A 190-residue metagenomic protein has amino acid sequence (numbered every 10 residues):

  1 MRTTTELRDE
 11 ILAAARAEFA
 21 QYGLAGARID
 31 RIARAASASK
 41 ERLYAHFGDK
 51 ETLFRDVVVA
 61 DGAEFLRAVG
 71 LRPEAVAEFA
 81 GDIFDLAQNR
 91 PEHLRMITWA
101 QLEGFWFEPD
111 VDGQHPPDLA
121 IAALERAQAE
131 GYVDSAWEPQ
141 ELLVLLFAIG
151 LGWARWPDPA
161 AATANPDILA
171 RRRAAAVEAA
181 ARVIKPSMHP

Functional and structural regions predicted by a protein language model:
M1-E6, P190: N-terminal intrinsically disordered/low-complexity leader segments
E10, A14, E18-T52, D56: Helix-turn-helix
Q21-A25, R90, E130: Short coil/turn segments at alpha/beta junctions that flank glycine-rich nucleotide-binding fingerprints
K50, V57, D61, R90 (+2 more regions): Hydrophobic/aromatic residues within well-ordered alpha-helical segments
R55-D82, E108, P116-P117: Amphipathic alpha-helical linker/stalk segments
L66, G70, F105-Y132, Q140-V144: Amphipathic alpha-helical packing segments from all-alpha helical-bundle domains
A77-V111, F147-A154, K185-H189: Helical hydrophobic small-molecule/effector-binding pocket
D85-N89, A122-E130, R155-P190: C-terminal peripheral helix-coil segments that are non-catalytic and often amphipathic
